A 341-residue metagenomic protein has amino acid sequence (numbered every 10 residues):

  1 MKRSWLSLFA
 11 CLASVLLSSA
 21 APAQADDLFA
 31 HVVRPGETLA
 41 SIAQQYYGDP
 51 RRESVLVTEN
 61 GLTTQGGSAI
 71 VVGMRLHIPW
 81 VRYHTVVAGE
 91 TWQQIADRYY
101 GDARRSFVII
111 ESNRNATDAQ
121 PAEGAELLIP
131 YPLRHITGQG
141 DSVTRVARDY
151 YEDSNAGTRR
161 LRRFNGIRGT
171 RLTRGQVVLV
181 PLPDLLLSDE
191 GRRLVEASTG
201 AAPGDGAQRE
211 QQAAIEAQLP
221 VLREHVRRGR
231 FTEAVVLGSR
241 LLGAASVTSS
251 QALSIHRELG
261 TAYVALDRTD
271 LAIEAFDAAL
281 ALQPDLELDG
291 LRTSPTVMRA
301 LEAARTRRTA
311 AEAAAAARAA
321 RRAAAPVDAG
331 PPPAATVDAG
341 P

Functional and structural regions predicted by a protein language model:
Q24-P50, M74-Y100, A125-Y151, A207-Q212: Primarily a LysM-type cell-wall glycan-binding module
D49-Y83, A103-G138, N155-R193, L253: Extracellular LysM carbohydrate-binding repeats and other cell-envelope/extracellular binding modules
